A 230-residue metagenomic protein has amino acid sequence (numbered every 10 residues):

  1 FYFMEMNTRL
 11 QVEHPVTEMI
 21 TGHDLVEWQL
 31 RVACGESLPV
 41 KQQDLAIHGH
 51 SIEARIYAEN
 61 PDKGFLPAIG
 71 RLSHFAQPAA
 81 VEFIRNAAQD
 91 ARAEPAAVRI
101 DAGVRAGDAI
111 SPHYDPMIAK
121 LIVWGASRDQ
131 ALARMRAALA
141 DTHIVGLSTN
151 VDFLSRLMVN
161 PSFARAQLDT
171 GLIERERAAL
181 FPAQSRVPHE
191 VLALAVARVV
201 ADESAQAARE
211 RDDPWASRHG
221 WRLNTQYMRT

Functional and structural regions predicted by a protein language model:
F1-Q11: Conserved metal-phosphate-binding beta-hairpin within the catalytic cores of diverse ATP-dependent phosphoryl-transfer
P15-T230: Catalytic cores of soluble metabolic enzymes centered on carboxylation/carboxyl-transfer
